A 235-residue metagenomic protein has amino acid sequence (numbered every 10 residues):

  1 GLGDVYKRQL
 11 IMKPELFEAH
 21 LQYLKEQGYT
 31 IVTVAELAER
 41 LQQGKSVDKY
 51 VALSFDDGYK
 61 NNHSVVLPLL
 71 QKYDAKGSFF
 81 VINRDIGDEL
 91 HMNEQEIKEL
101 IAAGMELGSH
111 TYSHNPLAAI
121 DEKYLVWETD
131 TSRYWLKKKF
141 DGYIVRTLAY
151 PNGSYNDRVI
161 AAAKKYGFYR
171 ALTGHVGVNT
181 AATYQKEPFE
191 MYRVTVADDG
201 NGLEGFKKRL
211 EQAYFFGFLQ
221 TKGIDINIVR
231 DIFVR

Functional and structural regions predicted by a protein language model:
G1-G3, D74: Extracellular interaction modules
G3, H110, H114: Histidine-centered divalent metal-coordination motifs
G3-S54, K60-N61, A119-R235: C-terminal active-site subregion of NodB/CE4 polysaccharide deacetylases
Y59-K60, S113: Short, glycine/acidic-enriched loop or turn micro-motifs at the edges of active sites
H63-N83: A short alpha/beta connector and helix-capping loop motif
L67-D74, M92-G108: Acidic (Asp/Glu)-rich catalytic clusters
F80, H110, A171-T173: Short beta-strand and adjacent tight-turn residues that come in two discontinuous sequence segments and form the edges
N83-G87, P116, P151-S154: Short histidine/acidic/glycine/proline-rich micro-motifs that form metal- and phosphate-coordinating active-site loops
